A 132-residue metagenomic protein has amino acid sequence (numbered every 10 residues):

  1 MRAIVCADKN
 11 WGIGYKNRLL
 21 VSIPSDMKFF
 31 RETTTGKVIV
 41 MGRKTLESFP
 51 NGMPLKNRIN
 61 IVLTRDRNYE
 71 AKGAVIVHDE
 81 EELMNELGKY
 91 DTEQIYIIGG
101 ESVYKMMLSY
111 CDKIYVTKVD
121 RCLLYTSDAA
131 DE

Functional and structural regions predicted by a protein language model:
M1-R2: Extreme N-terminal starter segment of soluble prokaryotic enzymes
V5-A7, M41, T64, G99 (+1 more regions): Short beta-strand/turn micro-motifs composed of small residues that flank or help shape donor/cofactor-binding pockets
C6-N17: Short, basic, glycine/proline-bearing loop/turn elements
R18-P24, R43-K44, Y96-I98: Short gly/ser/thr-rich secondary-structure transition/capping motifs
L20, F29, T34-I76: Short, surface-exposed acidic-centric catalytic microdomains
I23-D26, D79-E80: Amphipathic coiled-coil/heptad-repeat helices and related helical stalk/stem segments that mediate oligomerization
E70, V75-L124: A glycine-rich beta-strand to alpha-helix segment that forms a phosphate/ribose-binding loop at ligand/cofactor sites
Y125-A130: Conserved small/polar residues in nucleotide/adenosyl-binding loops
